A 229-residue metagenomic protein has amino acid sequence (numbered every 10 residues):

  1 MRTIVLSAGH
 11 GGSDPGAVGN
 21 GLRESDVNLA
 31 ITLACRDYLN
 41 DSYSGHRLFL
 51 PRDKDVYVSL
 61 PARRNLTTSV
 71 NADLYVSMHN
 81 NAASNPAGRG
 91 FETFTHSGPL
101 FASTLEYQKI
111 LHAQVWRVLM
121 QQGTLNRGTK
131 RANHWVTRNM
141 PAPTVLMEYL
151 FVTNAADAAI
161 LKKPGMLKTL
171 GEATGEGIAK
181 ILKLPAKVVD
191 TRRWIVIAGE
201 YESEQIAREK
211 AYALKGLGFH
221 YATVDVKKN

Functional and structural regions predicted by a protein language model:
M1-N20, V76: Catalytic-core environment of secreted peptidases
R2-I4, D26-T191: Active-site-proximal helix/loop segments of hydrolytic enzymes
S7, F94, E148, G199 (+1 more regions): Residue-level detector of conserved, well-ordered beta-strand and adjacent loop positions that form binding/recognition
G9-G12, G16, G90, L150 (+2 more regions): Glycine-centered flexibility sites
D14-G16, S103, I206: Short, solvent-exposed loop/turn elements at domain surfaces
G16-A30: Glycine- and acidic-residue-enriched helix-capping/strand-helix junction motifs
L22, Y57, E204: Loop/helix-junction capping segments adjacent to catalytic residues or to phosphate/diphosphate-binding pockets
K187-N229: Solvent-exposed beta-strand motifs enriched in subsets of small alpha/beta binding domains, especially certain
